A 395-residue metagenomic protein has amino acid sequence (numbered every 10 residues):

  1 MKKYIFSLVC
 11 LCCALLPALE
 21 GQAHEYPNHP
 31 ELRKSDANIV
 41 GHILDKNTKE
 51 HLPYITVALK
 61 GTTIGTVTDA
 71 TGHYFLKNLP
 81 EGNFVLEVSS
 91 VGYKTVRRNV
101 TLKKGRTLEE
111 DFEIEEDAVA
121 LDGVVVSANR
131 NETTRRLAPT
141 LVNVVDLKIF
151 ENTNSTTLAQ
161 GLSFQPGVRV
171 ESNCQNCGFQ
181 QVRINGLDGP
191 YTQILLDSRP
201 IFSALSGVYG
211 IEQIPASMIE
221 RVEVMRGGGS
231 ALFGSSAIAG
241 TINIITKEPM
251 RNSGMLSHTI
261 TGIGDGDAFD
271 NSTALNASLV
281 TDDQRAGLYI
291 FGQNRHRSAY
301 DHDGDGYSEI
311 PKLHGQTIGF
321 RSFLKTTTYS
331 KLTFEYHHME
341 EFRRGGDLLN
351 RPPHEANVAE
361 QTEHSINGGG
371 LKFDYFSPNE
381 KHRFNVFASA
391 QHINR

Functional and structural regions predicted by a protein language model:
H24-E31, D36, H42-T48, I55-K60 (+4 more regions): Short, acidic, small-residue-rich periplasmic hinge/interaction motif at the N-terminus of Gram-negative outer-membrane
R33-S35, N176, G234, D265-F269 (+4 more regions): Short sequence motifs at beta-strands and strand-loop junctions characteristic of Gram-negative outer-membrane
T48-P53, F75-N83, V91: Short Pro-Gly-centered beta-turn/loop motif in secreted/extracellular proteins
T62-H73: Short, acidic Ser/Thr/Gly-rich low-complexity loop/linker segments typical of extracellular and cell-surface proteins
K77, Q181-R183, R199-R226, K247 (+1 more regions): Short acidic/polar hinge/loop motifs at secondary-structure boundaries that mediate gating or recognition
A159-P200, E220-R221: Extracytoplasmic beta-strand/coil segments of soluble accessory domains associated with Gram-negative outer-membrane
S203-L205, M218-E220, A231-N243, K247-D303 (+2 more regions): Outer-membrane beta-barrel translocator/receptor signature
R297-T317, F323-F384, A390-R395: Flexible loop and strand-edge segments within Gram-negative outer membrane beta-barrel domains
